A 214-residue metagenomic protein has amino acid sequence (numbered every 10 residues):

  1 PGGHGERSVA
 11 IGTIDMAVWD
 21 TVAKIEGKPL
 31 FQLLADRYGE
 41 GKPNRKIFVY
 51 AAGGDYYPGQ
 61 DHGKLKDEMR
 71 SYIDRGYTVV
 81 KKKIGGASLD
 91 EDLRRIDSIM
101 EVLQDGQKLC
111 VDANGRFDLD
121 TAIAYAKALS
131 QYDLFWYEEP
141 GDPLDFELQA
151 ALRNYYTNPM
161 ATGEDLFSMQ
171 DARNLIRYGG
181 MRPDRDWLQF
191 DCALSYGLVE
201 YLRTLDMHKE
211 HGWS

Functional and structural regions predicted by a protein language model:
P1-L109, N114-I123, K127-Q131: N-terminal capping/lid subdomain adjacent to the active-site entrance of alpha/beta enzymes
K82-S214: Catalytic core of soluble alpha/beta enzymes
